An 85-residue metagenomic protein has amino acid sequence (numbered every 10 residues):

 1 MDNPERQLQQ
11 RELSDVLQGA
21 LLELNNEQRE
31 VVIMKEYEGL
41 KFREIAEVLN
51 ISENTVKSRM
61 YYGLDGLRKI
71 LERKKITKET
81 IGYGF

Functional and structural regions predicted by a protein language model:
M1-G19: Acidic, proline/glycine-rich intrinsically disordered inter-domain spacer in sigma factors
R11, L21-Q28: Short helix-coil-helix linker/hinge
V16, E47-N50, D65-F85: C-terminal edge and immediately downstream basic/flexible tail or linker adjoining helix-turn-helix-like DNA-binding
N25, K41, N50-T55: Helix-turn-helix DNA-binding motif, specifically the short coil turn and the N-cap/start of the second
N26, E36-Y37: Short, conserved catalytic or interaction motifs in soluble domains
V31-K35: A short pre-motif secondary-structure segment
R59-L64: Residues within the DNA-recognition helix of helix-turn-helix
